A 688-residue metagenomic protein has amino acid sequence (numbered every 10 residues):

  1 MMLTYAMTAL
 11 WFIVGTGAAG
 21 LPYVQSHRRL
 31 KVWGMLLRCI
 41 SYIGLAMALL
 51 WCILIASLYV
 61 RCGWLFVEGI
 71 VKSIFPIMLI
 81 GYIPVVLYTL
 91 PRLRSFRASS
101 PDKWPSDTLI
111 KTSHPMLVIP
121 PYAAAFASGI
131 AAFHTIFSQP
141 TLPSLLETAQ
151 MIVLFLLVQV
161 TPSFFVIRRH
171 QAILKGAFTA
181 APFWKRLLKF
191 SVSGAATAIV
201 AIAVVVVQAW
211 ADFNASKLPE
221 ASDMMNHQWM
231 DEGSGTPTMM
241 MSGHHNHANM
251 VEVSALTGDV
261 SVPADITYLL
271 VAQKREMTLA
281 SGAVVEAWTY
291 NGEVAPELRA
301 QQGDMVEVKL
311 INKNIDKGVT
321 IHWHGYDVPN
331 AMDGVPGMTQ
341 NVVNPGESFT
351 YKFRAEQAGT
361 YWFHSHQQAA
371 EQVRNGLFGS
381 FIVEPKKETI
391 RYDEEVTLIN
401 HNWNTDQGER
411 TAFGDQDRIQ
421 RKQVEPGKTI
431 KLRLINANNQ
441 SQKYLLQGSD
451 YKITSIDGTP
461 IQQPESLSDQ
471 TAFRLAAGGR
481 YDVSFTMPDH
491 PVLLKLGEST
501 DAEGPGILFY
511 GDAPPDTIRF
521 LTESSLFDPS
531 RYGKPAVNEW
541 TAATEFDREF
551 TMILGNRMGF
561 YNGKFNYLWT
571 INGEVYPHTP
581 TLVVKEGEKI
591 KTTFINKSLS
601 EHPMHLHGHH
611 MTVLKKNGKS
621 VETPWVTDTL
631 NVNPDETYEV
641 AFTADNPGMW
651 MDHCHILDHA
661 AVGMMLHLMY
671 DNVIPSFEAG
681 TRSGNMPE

Functional and structural regions predicted by a protein language model:
M1-I80, M116-Y122: Extended, compositionally biased non-globular segments that define protein topology
M47-W51, P182-A295, I390-K431, I435 (+8 more regions): Edge beta-strand plus adjacent loop/short-helix module at the start of the mature soluble/periplasmic domain
W51, A56-V192, V206-D212, M332 (+3 more regions): Histidine- and aromatic-rich segments of cupredoxin/plastocyanin-like copper-binding domains
A255-A272, E293-W323, D327-P329, T339-Q367 (+10 more regions): Beta-strand cores of secreted/periplasmic/IMS beta-sandwich domains, seen most often in copper-related folds
D327-P329, D450, H610-T612: Short, solvent-exposed loop/linker segments at beta-strand-coil boundaries, enriched for Pro/Gly and Ser/Thr
R374-F378, R391-E395, D501-I507, A661-M665: Short edge beta-strand segments in beta-sheet-rich domains
S380-E388, I507-D516, H667-V673: Short beta-strand edge segments in extracellular beta-sheet folds
H610-T681, N685: C-terminal soluble interaction/assembly domains
